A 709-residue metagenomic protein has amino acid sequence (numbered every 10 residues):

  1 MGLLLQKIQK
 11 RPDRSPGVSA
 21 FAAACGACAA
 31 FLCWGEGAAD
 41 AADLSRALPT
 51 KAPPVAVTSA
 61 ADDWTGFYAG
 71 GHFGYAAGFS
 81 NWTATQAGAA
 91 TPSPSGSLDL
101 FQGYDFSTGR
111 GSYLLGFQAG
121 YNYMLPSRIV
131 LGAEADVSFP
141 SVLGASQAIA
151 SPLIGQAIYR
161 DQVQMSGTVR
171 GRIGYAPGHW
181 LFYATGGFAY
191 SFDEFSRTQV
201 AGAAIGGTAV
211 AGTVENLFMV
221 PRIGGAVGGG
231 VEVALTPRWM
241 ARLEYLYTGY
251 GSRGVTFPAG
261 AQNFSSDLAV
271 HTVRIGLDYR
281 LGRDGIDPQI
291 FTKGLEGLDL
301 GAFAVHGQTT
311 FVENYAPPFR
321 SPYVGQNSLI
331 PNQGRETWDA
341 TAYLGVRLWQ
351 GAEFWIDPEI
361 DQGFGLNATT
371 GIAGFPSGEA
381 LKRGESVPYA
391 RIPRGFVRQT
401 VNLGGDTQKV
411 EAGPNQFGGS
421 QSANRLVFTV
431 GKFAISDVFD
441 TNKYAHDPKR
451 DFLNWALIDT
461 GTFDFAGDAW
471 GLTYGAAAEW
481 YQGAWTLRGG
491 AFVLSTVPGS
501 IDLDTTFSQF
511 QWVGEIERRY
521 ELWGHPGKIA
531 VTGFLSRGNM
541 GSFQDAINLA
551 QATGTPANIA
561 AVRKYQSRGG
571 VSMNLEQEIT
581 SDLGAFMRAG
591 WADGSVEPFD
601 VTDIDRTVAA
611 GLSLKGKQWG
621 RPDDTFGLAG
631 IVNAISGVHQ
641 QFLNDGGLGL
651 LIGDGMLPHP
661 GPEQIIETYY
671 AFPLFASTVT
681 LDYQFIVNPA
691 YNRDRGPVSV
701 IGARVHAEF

Functional and structural regions predicted by a protein language model:
G2-L5, S19, A23-G301, V305 (+7 more regions): Gram-negative outer-membrane beta-barrel domains
G37-F67, R280-Q308, Y315-P318, V324-N332 (+6 more regions): Outer-membrane beta-barrel biogenesis signature
T65, G109-L115, V163-G167, M219-G225 (+11 more regions): Residues that define the transmembrane beta-barrel architecture of outer-membrane proteins
Y75-F79, Y123, V137-L143, P177 (+15 more regions): Transmembrane beta-strands of outer-membrane beta-barrel pores
N81-G88, A145-P152, E194-G212, G254-A261 (+10 more regions): Outer-membrane beta-barrel translocator domains and adjoining extracellular loop/strand segments of Gram-negative
S127-I129, H179-F182, P237-A241, D284-I286 (+8 more regions): Repeated loop/turn-to-beta-strand initiation elements of outer-membrane beta-barrel proteins
Q199-E215, M219, T370-V387, R391 (+3 more regions): Surface-exposed coil loops of outer-membrane beta-barrel proteins
T213-G282, E515-E517, T532-Y565, D593 (+1 more regions): Outer membrane beta-barrel transmembrane domains
